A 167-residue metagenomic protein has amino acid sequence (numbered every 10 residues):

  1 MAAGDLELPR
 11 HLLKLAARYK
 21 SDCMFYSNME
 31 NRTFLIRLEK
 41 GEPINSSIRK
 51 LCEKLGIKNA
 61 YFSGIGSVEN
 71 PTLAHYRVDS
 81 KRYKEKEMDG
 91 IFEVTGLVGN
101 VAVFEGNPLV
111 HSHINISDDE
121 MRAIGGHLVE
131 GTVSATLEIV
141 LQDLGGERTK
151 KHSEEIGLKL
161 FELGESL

Functional and structural regions predicted by a protein language model:
L13-V110, N115-L167: N-terminal intrinsically disordered, cationic/polar leader segments that include organellar targeting peptides
